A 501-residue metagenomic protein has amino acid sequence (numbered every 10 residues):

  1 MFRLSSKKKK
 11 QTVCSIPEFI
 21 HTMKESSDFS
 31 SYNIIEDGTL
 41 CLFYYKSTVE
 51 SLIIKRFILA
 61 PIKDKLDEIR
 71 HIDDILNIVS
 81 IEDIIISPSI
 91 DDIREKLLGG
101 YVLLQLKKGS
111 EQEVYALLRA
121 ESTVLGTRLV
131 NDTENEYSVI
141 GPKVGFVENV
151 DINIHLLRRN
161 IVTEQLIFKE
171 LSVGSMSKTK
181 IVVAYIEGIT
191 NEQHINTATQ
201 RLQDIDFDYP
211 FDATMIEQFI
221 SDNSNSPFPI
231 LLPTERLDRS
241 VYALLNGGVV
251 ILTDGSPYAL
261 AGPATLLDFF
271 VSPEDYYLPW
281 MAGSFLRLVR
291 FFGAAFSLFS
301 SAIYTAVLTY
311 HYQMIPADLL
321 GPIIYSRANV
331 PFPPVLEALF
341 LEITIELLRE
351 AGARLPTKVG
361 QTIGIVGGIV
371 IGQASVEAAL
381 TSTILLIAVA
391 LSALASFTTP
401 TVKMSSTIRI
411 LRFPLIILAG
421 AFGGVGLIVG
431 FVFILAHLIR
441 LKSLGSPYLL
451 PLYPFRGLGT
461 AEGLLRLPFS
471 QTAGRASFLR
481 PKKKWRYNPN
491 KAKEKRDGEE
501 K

Functional and structural regions predicted by a protein language model:
M1-F299, M314-A317, L438-K501: Membrane-embedded alpha-helical signal segments
I34, N135, V144, H155 (+6 more regions): Short capping/connector residues at structural and topological boundaries
A282-Y312, A328-V330, L347-T357: Interfacial segments of transmembrane alpha-helices in multi-pass membrane proteins
I303, P316-I324, P331-K501: Generic detector of multi-pass transmembrane helix bundles and their immediately adjacent loops in polytopic membrane
